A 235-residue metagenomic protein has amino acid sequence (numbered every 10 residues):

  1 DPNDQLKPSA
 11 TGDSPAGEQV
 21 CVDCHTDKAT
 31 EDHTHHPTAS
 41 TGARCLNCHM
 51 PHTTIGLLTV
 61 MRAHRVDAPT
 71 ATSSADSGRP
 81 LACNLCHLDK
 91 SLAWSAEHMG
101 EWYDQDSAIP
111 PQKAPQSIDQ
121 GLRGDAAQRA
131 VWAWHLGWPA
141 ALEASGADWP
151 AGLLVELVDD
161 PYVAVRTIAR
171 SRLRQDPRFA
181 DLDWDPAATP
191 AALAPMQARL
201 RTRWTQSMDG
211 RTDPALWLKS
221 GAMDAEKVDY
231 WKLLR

Functional and structural regions predicted by a protein language model:
D1-D106, D119-L122, W138-S145: Inter-heme linker and motif-flanking segments adjacent to c-type heme-binding CXXCH motifs in c-type cytochromes
P69, G78, K90-R235: Long, helix-rich interaction regions
